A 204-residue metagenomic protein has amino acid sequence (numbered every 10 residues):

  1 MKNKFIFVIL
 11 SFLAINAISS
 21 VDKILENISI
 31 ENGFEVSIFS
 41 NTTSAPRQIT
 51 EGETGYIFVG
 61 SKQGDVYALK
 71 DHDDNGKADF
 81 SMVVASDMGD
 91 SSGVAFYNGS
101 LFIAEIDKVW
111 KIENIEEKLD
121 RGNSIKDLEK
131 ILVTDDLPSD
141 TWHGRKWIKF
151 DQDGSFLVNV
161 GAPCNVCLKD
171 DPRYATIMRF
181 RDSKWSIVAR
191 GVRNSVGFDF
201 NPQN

Functional and structural regions predicted by a protein language model:
K2-I9: Sec-dependent signal peptide recognition, specifically the positively charged N-region followed immediately by
A14-I15: N-terminal signal peptide c-region/cleavage motif recognized by signal peptidases
I18-N204: Beta-propeller domains with acidic blade repeats across secreted/periplasmic ectodomains and cytosolic WD/CNH propellers
